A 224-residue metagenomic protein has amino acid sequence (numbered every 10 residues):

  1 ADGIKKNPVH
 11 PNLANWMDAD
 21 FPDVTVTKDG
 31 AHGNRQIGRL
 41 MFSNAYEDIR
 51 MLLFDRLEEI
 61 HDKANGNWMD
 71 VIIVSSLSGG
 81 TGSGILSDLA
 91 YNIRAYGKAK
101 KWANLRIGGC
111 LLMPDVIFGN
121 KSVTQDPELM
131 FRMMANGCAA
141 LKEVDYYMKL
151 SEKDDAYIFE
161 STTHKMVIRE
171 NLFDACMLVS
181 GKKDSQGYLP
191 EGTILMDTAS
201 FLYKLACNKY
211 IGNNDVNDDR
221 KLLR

Functional and structural regions predicted by a protein language model:
A1-M69, L77, L89-N92, Y96-R224: Terminal, contiguous helix-loop blocks that mediate binding/assembly
S75-S87: Gly/Ser/Thr-rich loops at beta-strand to alpha-helix junctions that form or flank small-molecule/cofactor-binding
